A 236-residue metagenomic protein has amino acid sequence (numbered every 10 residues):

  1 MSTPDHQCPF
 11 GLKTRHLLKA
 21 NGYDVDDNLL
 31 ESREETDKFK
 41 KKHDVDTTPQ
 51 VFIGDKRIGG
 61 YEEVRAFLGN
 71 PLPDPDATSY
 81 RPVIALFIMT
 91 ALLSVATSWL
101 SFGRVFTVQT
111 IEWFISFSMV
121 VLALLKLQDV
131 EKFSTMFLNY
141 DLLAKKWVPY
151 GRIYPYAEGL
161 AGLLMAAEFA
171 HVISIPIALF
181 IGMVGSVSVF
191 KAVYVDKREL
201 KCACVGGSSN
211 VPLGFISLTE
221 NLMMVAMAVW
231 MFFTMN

Functional and structural regions predicted by a protein language model:
M1-L30: Local sequence-structure signature of Cys/Sec-based thiol-disulfide redox active-site neighborhoods
P9-F10, P75-I84: Alpha-helical transmembrane segments of integral membrane proteins, especially early/N-terminal helices
F10, E31-S32, D129, Y194: Residue-level preference for nonpolar/small residues embedded in alpha-helices
K19-D24, D37-T48, F52, K56-E62: Structural alpha/beta surface segment adjacent to cysteine/selenocysteine redox centers across thiol/disulfide enzymes
N28-D46, N70-P75: Thioredoxin-like thiol-disulfide oxidoreductase module
K42, P82-N236: Membrane-interfacial helix-loop segments of redox and metal-homeostasis proteins, especially TM-loop-TM junctions
I53-S79: Non-catalytic, surface beta->alpha helical segment in thiol-disulfide oxidoreductase systems
